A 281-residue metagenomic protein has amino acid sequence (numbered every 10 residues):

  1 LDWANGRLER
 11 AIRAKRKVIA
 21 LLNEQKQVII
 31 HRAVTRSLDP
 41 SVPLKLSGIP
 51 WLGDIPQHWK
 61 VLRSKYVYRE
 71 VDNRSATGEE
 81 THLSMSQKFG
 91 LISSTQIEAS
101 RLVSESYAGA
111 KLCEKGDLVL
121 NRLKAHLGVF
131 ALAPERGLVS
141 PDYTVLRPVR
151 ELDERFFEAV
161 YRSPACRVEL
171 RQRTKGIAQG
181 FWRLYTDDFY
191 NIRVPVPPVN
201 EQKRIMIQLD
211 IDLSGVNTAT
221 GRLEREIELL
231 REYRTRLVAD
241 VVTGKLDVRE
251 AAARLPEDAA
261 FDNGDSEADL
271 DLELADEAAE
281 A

Functional and structural regions predicted by a protein language model:
L1-L38, V196-A281: Amphipathic alpha-helical coiled-coil/heptad-repeat segments
W3-A14, L21, Q25-K26, R32-S47 (+11 more regions): Feature detects amphipathic, helix-rich regulatory segments
G6, S47-P50, P141-T144, R155 (+3 more regions): Positions in alpha-helical segments
R10, L46-S75, N191, V199 (+2 more regions): Non-catalytic DNA-recognition/assembly elements of restriction-modification systems
L62-V196, A252-A281: DNA target-recognition domains and sequence-specific DNA-contacting regions of bacterial/archaeal
